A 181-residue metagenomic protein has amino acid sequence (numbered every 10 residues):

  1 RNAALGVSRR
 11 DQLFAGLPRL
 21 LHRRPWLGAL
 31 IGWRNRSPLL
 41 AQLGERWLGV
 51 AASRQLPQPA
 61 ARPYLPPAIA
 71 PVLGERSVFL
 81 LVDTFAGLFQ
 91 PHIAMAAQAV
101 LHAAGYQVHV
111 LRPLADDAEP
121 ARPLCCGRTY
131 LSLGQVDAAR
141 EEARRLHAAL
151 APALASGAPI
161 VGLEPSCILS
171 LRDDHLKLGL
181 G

Functional and structural regions predicted by a protein language model:
R1-L180: Iron-sulfur-cluster electron-transfer modules
